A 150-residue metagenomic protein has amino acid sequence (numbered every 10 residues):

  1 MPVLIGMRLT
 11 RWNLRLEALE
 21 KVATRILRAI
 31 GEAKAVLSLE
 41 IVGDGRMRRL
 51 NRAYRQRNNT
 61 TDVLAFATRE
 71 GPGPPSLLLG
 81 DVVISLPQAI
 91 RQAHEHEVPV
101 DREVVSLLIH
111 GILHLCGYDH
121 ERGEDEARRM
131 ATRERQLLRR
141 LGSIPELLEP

Functional and structural regions predicted by a protein language model:
M1-V105, L113-P150: An acidic/histidine-cluster motif and surrounding catalytic segment that typifies divalent-metal-assisted enzyme active
